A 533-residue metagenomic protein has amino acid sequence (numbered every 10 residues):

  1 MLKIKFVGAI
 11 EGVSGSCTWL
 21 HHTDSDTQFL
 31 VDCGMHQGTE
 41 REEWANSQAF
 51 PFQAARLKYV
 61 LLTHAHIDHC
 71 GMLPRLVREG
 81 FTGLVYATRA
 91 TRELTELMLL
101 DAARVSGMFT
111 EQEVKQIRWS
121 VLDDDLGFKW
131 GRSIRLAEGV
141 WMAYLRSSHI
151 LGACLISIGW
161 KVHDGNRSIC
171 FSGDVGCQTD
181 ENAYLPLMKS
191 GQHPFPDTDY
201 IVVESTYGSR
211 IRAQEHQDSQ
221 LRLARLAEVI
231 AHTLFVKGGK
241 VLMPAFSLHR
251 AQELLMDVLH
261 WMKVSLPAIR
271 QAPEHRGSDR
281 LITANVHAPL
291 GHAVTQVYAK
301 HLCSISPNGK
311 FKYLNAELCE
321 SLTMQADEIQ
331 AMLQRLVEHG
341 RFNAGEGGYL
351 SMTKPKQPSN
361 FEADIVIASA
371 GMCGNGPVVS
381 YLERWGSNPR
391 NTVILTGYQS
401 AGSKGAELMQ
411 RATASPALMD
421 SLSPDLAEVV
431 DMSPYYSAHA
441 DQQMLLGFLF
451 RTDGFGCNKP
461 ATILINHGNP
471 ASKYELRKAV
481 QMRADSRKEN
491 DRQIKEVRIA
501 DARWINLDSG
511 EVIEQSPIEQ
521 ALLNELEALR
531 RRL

Functional and structural regions predicted by a protein language model:
M1-L61, H66, C70, R75-V236 (+1 more regions): His/Asp/Glu-rich metal-coordinating catalytic cores of metallo-dependent phosphodiesterases/hydrolases acting on
K58, D199, D364, N391 (+1 more regions): Conserved acidic residues
V140-Y144, V297-S306, M444-F448, D508-A521: Short, surface-exposed amphipathic charged segments that create phosphate/polyanion-binding patches used for binding
L226-G239, P244-E407, A412, P416-M419 (+5 more regions): Hard-cation-handling environments
L408, P416-L449: Generic long, charged, amphipathic alpha-helical segments
L445, T452-K459, L476: C-terminal accessory regions
D485-L507: Conserved phosphate-binding/catalytic loops in two-lobed NTP-binding clefts
E519-L533: Heptad-repeat coiled-coil amphipathic alpha-helices that mediate oligomerization/assembly
